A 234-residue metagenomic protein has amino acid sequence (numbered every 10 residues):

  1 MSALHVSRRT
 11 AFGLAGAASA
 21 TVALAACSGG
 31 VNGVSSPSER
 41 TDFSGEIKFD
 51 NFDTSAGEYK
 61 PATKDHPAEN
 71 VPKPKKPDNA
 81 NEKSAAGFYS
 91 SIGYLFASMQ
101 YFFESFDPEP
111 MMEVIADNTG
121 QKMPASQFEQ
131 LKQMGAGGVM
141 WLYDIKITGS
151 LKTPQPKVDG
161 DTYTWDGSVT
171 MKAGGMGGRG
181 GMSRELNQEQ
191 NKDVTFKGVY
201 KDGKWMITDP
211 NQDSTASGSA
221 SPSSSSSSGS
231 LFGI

Functional and structural regions predicted by a protein language model:
M1-V6, A17-A23: Secretory targeting signals
R8-F12: N-terminal export leaders
G16, T21, S28-S90: Juxtamembrane and targeting peptides
A18-S19, N118, W205: Generic hydrophobic alpha-helical segments
A20-L24, Y101-E104: A generic secondary-structure boundary signal that marks alpha-helix termini
V31-D50, P154-I234: Exposed beta-sheet edge and beta->alpha loop/turn motif
P61-V139: Core segments of small alpha/beta cavity-forming domains
M134-P156: A short, amphipathic edge element
